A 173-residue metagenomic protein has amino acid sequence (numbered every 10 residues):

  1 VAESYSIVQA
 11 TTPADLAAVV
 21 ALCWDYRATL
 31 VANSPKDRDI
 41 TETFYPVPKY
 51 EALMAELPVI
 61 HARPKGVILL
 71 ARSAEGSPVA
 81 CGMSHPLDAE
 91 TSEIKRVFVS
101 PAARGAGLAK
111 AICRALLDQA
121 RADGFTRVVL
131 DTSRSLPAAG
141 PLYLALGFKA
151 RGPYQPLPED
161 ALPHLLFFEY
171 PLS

Functional and structural regions predicted by a protein language model:
Y5, A10-K95, S100-P101, C113-R114 (+3 more regions): Acetyl-CoA-dependent GNAT
Y5, T126-V129, S133-S173: C-terminal "cap" of GNAT-fold acetyltransferases
P13-L16, A106, P137: Loop/helix-junction capping segments adjacent to catalytic residues or to phosphate/diphosphate-binding pockets
S100-A106, R134: Active-site acidic-Proline motif in GNAT/NAT acetyltransferases
G107, G124: Conserved G/P- and acidic residue-centered "switch" motifs that form tight phosphate/ATP-binding loops in soluble
